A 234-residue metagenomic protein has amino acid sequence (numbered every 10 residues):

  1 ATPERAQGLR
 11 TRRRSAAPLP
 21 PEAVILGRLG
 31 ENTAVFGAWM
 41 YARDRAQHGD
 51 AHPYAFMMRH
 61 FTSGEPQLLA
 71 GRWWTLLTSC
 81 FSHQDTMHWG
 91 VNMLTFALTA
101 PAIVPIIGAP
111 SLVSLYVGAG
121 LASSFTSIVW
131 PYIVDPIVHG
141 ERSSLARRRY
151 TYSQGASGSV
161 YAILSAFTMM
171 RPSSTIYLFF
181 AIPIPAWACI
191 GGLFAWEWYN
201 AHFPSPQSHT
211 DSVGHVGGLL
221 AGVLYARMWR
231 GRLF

Functional and structural regions predicted by a protein language model:
T2-F234: A detector for small-residue-rich transmembrane helices and their helix-helix packing motifs
